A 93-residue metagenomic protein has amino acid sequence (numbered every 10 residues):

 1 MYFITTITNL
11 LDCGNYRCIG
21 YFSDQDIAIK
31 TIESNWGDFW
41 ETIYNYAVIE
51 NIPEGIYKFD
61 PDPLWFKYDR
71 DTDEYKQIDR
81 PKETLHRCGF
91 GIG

Functional and structural regions predicted by a protein language model:
M1-R17: Short aromatic-glycine-(Arg/Gly/Cys) micro-motifs in beta-strand/loop hairpins
L10-C13, S23-Y44: A short, charged, amphipathic alpha-helix used as a generic interaction element across diverse proteins
S34-G93: Short, mixed-charge low-complexity intrinsically disordered segments
